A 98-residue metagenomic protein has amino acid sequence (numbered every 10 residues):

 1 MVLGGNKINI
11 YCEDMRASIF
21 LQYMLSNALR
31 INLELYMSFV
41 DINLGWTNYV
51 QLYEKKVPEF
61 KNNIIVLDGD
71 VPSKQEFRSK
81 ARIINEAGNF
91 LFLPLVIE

Functional and structural regions predicted by a protein language model:
M1-V2: Switch/communication elements of ASCE P-loop NTPase nucleotide-binding domains
I8-L95: Conserved helicase/translocase motor-coupling segment
